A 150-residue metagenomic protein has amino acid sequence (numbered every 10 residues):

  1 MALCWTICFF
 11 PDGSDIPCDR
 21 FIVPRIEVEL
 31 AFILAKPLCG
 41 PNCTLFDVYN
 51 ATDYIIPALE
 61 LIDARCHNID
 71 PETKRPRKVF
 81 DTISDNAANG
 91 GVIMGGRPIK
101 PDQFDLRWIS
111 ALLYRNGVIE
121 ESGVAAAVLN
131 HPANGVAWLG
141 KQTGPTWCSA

Functional and structural regions predicted by a protein language model:
M1-N130, P145: Catalytic-core "active-site belt" of small-molecule-metabolizing enzymes, emphasizing His/Asp/Glu-rich regions
P132-A150: A conserved acidic, glycine/proline-rich C-terminal tail/linker
